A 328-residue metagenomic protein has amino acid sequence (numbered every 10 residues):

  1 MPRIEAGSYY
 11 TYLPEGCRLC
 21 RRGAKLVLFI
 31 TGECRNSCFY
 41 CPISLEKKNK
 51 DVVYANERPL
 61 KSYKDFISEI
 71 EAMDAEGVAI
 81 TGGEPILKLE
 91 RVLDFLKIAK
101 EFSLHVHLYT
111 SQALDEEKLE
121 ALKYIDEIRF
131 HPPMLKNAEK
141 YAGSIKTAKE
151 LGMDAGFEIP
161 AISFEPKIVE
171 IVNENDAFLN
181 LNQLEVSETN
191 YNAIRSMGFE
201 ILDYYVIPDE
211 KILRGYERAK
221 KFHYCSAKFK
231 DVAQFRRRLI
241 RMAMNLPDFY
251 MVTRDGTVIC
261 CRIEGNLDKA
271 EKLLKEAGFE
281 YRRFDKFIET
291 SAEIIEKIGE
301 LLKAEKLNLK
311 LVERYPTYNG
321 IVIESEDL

Functional and structural regions predicted by a protein language model:
M1-Y10, L246-L328: Radical SAM enzyme core and accessory elements
P2-S8, Y12-R58: Canonical Radical SAM [4Fe-4S] cluster-binding loop centered on the CxxxCxxC motif and its immediate flanking residues
P14-R35, K64-A79, G83-L87, L96-I98: A short, flexible N-terminal coil/short beta segment enriched in small residues
E46-L60, M73-K88, F102-D115, Y124-K140 (+2 more regions): Core AdoMet radical
S62-I67, L114-E120, E165-E170: Short, acidic/polar
L87-L96, K136-A148: Active-site-adjacent beta->alpha loops and helix N-cap segments on the catalytic face of soluble alpha/beta enzymes
V92-F102, D176, F229-Y250: Short, electropositive alpha-helical surface patch
A142-A233, P247-V258: Conserved C-terminal portion of the radical SAM core fold that forms the substrate/S-adenosylmethionine-binding
